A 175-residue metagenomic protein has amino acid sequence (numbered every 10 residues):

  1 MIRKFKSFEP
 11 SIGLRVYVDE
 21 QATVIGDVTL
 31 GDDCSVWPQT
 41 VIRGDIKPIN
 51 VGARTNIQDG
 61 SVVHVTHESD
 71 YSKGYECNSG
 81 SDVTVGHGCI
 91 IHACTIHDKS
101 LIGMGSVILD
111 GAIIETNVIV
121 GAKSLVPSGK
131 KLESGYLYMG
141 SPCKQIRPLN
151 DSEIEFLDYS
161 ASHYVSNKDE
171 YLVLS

Functional and structural regions predicted by a protein language model:
F5-E133, L137-Y138, C143-Q145: Structural signal for interior beta-strand "rungs" in well-ordered beta-sheet cores of soluble enzyme domains
H163-S175: Charged phosphate-binding loop/patch that engages nucleotide di/tri-phosphates or the phosphate backbone of nucleic
